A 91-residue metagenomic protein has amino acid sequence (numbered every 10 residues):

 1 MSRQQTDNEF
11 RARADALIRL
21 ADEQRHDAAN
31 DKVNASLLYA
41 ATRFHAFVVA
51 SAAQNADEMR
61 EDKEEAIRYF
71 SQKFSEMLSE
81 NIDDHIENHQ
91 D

Functional and structural regions predicted by a protein language model:
S2-D91: Solvent-exposed interaction surfaces and binding hotspots enriched for charged
